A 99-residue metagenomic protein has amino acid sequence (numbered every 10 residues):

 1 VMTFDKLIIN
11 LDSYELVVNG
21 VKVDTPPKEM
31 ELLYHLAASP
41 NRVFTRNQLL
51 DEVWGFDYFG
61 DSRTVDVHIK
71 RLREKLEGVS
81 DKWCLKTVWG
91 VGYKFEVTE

Functional and structural regions predicted by a protein language model:
V1, D24, I69, R73-E99: DNA-binding patch around the recognition helix
V1-V43, N47: Short, Lys/Arg-enriched segments at the junction into DNA-binding effector domains of transcriptional regulators
L11, V53, I69: Short amphipathic alpha-helical/adjacent loop interface patches that line ligand and macromolecule-binding sites
E15, G20, A38-R42, G55 (+2 more regions): Conserved amphipathic alpha-helical interaction elements at protein-protein interfaces in regulatory, energy-coupling
P26, F59, D66: Conserved catalytic core of two-component sensor histidine kinases
E31, Q48, R63, W83: Active-site phosphate/pyrophosphate-handling residues
Q48-L50, L72: A short acidic, leucine-rich amphipathic alpha-helix
